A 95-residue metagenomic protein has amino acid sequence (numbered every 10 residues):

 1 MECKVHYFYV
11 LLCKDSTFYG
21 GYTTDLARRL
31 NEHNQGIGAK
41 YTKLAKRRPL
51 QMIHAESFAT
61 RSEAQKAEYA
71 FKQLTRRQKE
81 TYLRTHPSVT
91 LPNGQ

Functional and structural regions predicted by a protein language model:
M1-G38, R48-F58, S62-K72, R76-R77 (+1 more regions): GIY-YIG nuclease catalytic motif and its immediate N-terminal context
K40-K43: A short linear hydrophobic-aromatic micro-motif
